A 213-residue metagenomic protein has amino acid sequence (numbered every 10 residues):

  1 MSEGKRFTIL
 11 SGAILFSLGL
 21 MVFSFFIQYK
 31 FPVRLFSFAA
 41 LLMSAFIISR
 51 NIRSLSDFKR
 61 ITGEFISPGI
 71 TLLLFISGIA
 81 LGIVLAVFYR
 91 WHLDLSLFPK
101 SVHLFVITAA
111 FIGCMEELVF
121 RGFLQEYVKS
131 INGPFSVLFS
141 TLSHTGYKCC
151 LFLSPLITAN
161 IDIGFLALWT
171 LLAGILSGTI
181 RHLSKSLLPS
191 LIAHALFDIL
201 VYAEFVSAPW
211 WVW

Functional and structural regions predicted by a protein language model:
M1-R60, G82-A86, S154-P155, I199-W213: N-terminal, membrane-interfacial amphipathic/helix-forming hydrophobic leader that caps and precedes the first
G4-F16, V33-S37, I70-S77, K100-L104 (+3 more regions): Alpha-helical transmembrane segments of integral membrane proteins
R60-T71: Juxtamembrane helix-capping/reentrant segments at transmembrane boundaries
E64-F65, L93-K100, E126-S130: Helix-boundary and loop/linker segments of multi-pass membrane transporters
T71-F88, T108-I112: Alpha-helical transmembrane segments of multi-pass integral membrane proteins
I79-G82, H92-F98, G146-F152: Short hydrophobic/aromatic-rich motifs at helix boundaries and adjacent loops
V87-A109: N-terminal leader/targeting helix
S101-W213: Transmembrane helix-loop-helix hairpins at the membrane interface of multi-pass integral membrane proteins
